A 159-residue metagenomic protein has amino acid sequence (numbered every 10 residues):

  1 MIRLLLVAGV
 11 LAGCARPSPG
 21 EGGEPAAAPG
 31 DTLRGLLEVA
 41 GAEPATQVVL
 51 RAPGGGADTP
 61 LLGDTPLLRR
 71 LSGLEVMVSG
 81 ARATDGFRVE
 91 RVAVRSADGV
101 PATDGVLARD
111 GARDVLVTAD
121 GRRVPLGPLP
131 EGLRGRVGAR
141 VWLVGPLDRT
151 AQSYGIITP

Functional and structural regions predicted by a protein language model:
M1-V7: Sec-dependent signal peptide recognition, specifically the positively charged N-region followed immediately by
A15-P17: Bacterial signal peptide processing site
A27-P44, A97-G111, G145: Structural detector for short beta-strands of small beta-barrel domains
P44-T59, D110-V124: OB-fold (S1/OB) nucleic-acid-binding surfaces
G56-L68, G121-L133: Beta-strand/loop nucleic-acid-binding surfaces
T65-V78, P130-V144: Short nucleic-acid-contacting surface segments enriched for D/E, G, S/T with interspersed K/R
A83-G99, D148-P159: OB-fold/S1-family single-stranded nucleic acid-binding modules
D98-D120, L126, R134-G135: Short, solvent-exposed interaction modules
